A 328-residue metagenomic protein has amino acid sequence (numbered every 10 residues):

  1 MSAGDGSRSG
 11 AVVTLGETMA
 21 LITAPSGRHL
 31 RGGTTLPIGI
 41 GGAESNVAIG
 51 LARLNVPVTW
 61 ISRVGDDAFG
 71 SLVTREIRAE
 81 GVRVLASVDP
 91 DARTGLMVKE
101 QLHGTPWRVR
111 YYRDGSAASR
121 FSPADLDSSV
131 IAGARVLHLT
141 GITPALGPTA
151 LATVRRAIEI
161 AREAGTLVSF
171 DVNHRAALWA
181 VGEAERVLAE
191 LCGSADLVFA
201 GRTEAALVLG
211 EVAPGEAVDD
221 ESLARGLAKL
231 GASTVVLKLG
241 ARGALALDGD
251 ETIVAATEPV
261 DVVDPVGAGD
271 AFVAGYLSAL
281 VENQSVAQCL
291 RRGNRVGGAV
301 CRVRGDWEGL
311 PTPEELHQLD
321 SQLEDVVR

Functional and structural regions predicted by a protein language model:
M1-A11, E159-E163, G210-R328: Conserved phosphate-binding/catalytic region of the ribokinase-like
M1-E80, T105, V327-R328: Glycine-rich phosphate/adenosyl-contacting loop at the front of the ribokinase-like
A11, P57, G165-L167, L197 (+1 more regions): Proline-centered loop/turn at the N-terminus of a beta-strand
I49, L96-E100, G243-A246: Short beta-strand scaffold segments in enzyme catalytic cores
A52, R78, E159-E163, C192 (+1 more regions): Anion (oxyanion) recognition and catalysis
P57-G141, Q318-R328: Conserved N-terminal subdomain of the carbohydrate kinase-like
A68-V82, E185-A195, L223, E251-A255: Short, electropositive alpha-helical surface patch
V136, I142-S222, R242-A244: Conserved beta-alpha-beta core of the PfkB/ribokinase-like small-molecule kinase fold
